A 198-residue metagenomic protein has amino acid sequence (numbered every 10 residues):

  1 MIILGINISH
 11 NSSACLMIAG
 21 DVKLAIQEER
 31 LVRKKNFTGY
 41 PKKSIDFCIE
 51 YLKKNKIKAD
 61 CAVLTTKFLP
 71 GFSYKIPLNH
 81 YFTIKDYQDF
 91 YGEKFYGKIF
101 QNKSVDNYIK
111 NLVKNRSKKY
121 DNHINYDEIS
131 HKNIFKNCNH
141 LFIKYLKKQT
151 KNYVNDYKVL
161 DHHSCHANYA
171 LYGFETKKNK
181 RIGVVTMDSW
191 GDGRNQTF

Functional and structural regions predicted by a protein language model:
M1-F198: Short acidic/glycine-rich loops and adjacent helix/strand connectors that line catalytic pockets where negatively
